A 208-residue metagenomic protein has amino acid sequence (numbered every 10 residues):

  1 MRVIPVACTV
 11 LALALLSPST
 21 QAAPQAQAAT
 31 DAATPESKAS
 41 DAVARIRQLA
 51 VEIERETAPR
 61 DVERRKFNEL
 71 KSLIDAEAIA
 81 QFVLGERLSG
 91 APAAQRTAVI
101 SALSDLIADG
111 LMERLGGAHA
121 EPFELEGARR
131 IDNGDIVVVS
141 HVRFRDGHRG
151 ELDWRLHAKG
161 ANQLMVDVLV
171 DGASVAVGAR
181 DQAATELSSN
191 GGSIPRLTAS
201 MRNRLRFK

Functional and structural regions predicted by a protein language model:
M1-I4: Positively charged n-region of N-terminal signal peptides that target proteins for export
A7-L16: Bacterial N-terminal signal peptides
S17-S19, A23: N-terminal signal peptide c-region/cleavage motif recognized by signal peptidases
P24-L111: Early exported N-terminus immediately downstream of N-terminal targeting peptides
L88, D105-L106, R130-I131, F144 (+1 more regions): Solvent-exposed loop/turn segments at secondary-structure junctions within structured extracellular/periplasmic domains
S101, D109-G150, S200, R204-K208: Surface-exposed, charged secondary-structure patches
R149-G178: Short beta-strand edge/turn micro-motifs at domain boundaries
V170-K208: Low-complexity, intrinsically disordered terminal/linker segments enriched in charged and Gly/Pro repeats
